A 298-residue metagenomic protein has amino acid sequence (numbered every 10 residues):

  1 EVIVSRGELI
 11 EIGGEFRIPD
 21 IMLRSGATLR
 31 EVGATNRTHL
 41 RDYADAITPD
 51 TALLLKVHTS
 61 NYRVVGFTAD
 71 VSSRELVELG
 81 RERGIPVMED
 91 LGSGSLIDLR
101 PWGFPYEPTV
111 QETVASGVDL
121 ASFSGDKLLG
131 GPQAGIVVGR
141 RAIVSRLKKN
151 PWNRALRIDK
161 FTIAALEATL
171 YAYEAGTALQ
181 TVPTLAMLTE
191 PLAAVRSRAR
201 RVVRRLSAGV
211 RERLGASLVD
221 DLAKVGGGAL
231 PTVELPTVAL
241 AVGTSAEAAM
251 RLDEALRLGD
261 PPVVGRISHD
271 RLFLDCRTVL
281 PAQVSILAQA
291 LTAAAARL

Functional and structural regions predicted by a protein language model:
E1-Y173, A290: Conserved PLP-enzyme active-site core in the AAT-like
E8-I10, A142-I143, A246-A248, R271 (+2 more regions): Residues that cap or initiate secondary-structure elements
R63, N153, T189-A193, T278: Generic amphipathic alpha-helical segments used as scaffolds and interaction surfaces in large, multi-domain proteins
V77-G80, V114, S207, R257 (+1 more regions): N-terminal cationic-hydrophobic initiation segments that often serve targeting/anchoring roles
D98, L128, L188, L272 (+1 more regions): Glycine-rich phosphate/diphosphate-binding loops and the adjacent beta-loop-alpha structural elements that coordinate
A142, N150, I158-V210, V219-L222 (+1 more regions): Structural motif of enzymes handling amino- and sulfur-group chemistry
R154, R257-V264, T292-L298: A common structural junction motif
R196-A282, I286-L287: Conserved C-terminal alpha-helix-loop-beta "cap" of PLP-dependent enzymes that closes/shapes the active-site mouth
